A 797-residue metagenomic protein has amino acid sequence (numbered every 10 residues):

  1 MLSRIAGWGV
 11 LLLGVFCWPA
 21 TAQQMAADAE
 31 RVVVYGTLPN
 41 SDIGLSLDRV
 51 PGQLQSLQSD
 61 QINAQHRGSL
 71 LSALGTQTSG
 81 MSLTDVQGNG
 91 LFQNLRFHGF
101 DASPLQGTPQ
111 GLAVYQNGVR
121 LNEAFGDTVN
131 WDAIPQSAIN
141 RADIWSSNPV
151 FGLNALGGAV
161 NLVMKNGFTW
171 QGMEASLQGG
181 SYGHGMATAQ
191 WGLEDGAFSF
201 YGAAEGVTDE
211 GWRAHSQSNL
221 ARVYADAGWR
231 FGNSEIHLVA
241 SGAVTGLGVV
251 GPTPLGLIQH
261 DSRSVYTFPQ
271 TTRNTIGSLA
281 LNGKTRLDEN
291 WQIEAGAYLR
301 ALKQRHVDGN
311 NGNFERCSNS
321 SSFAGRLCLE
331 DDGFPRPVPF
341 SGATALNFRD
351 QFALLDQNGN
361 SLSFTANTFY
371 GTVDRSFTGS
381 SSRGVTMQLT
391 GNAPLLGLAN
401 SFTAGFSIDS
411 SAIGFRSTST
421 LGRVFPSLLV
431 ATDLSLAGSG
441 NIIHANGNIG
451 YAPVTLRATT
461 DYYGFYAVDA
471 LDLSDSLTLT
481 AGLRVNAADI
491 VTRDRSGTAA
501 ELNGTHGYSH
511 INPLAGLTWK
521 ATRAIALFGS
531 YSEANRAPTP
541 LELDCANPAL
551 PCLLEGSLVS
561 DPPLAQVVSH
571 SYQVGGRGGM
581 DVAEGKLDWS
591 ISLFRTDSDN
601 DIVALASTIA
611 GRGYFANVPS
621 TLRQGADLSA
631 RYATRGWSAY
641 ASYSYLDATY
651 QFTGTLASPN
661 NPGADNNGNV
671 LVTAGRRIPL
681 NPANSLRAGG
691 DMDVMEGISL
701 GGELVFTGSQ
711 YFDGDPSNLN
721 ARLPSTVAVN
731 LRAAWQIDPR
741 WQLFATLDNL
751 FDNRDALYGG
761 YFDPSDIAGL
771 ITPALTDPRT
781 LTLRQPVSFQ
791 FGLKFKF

Functional and structural regions predicted by a protein language model:
G75-V119, E123: Extracytoplasmic beta-strand/coil segments of soluble accessory domains associated with Gram-negative outer-membrane
Q77, L121-E123, D132-S176, K796: A beta-strand signature from Gram-negative outer-membrane beta-barrel systems, especially the internal plug domain
G172, G179-T208, R213-V250, P269-Q292 (+1 more regions): Transmembrane beta-barrel wall of Gram-negative outer-membrane proteins
E235-H237, T275-R493, S590, A633: Face-selective signature of the C-terminal outer-membrane beta-barrel domain
Q292-Y298, L302-N310, K520, A526-S532 (+6 more regions): Membrane-embedded beta-barrel scaffold of Gram-negative outer-membrane proteins
S380, A399-S411, V454-T596, D691-M695: Structural signature of Gram-negative outer-membrane beta-barrels, strongest in the C-terminal barrel of TonB-dependent
Q388-T390, L396, S474-D475, L479 (+4 more regions): Gram-negative outer-membrane beta-barrel transporters
N535, A604, V705-D713, A734-F797: C-terminal beta-signal and adjacent terminal beta-strands/loops of Gram-negative outer-membrane beta-barrel proteins
